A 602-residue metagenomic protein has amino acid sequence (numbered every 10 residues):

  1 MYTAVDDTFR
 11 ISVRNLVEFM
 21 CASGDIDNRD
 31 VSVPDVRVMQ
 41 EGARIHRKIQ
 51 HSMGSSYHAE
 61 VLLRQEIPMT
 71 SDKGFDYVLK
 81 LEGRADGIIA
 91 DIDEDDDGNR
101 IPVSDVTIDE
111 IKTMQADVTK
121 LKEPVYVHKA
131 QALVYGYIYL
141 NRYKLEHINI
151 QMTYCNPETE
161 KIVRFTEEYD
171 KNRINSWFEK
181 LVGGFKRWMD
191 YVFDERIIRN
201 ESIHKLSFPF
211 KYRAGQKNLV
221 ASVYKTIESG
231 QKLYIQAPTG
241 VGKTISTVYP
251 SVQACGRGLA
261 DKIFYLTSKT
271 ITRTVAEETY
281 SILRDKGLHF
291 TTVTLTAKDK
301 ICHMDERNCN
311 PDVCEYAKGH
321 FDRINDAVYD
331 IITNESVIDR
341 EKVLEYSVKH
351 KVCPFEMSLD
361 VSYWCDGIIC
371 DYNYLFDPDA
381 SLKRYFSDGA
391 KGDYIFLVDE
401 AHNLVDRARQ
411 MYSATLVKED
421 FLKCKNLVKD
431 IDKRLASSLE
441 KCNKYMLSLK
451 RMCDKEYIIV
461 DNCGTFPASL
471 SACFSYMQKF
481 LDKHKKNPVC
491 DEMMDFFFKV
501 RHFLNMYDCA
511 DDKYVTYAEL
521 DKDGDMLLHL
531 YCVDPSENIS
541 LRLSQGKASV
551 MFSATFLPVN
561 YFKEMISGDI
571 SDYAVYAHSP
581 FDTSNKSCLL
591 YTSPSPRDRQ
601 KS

Functional and structural regions predicted by a protein language model:
M1-D95, P102, A130: Metal-dependent nuclease catalytic cores that hydrolyze phosphodiester bonds in DNA/RNA, characterized by
E66-N175: Mg2+/Mn2+-dependent nuclease catalytic core
I198-Y234: Conserved pre-motif I regulatory segment
N200, L206, L259-I368, N373-F376 (+6 more regions): A substrate-engagement module of RecA-like helicase motors
S229-T247: Walker A/P-loop
K349-Y363, D379-F386, K485-S587: A contiguous, basic/glycine-rich beta-loop/short-helix subdomain that forms a polymer-engagement track
E356-D360, Y372-A468, F556-I566: Signature of the SF2 helicase/ATPase Hel1-core->accessory helical subdomain module
Y591-Q600: Conserved small/polar residues in nucleotide/adenosyl-binding loops
